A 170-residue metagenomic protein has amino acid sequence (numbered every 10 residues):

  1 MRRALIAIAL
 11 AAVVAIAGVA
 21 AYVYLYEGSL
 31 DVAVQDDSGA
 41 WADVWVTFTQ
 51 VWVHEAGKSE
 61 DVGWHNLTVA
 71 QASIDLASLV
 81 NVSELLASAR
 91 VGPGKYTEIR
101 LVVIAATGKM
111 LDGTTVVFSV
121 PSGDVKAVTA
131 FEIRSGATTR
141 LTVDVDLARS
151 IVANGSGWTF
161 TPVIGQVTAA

Functional and structural regions predicted by a protein language model:
R2-A170: A short, solvent-exposed, low-complexity linear motif enriched for acidic/polar residues with Pro/Gly/Ser/Thr
